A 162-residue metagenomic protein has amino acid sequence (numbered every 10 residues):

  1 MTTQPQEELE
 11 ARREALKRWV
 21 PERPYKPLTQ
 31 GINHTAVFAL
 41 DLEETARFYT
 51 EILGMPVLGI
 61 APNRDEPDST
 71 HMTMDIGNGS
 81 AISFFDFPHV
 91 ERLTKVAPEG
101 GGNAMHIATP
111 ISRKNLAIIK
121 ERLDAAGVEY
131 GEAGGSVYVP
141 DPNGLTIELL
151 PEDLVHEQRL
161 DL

Functional and structural regions predicted by a protein language model:
M1-Y25, K120-L162: Vicinal oxygen chelate
W19-P21, D68, V90-K95, E157-Q158: A short, acidic/glycine-rich surface segment
G31-L40, T70-G77, T94-R122, G135-D141 (+1 more regions): Vicinal oxygen chelate
F38-I82: Core segments of cupin and vicinal oxygen chelate
R47, E51, A117-A125: Replace "anionic and nucleotidyl ligands
I82-F85, E148: Conserved beta-strand in the GNAT
